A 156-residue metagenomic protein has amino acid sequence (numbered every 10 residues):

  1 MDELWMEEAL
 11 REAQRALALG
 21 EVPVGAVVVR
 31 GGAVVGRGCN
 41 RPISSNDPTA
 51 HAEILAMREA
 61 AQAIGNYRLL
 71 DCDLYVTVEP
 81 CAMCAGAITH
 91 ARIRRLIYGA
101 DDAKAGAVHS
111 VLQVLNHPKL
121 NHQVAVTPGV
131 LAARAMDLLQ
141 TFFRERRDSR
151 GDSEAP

Functional and structural regions predicted by a protein language model:
M1-A16, P80-P156: Zinc-dependent deaminase
A9, A16, A52, A56-A60: Stable alpha-helical structural segments in soluble proteins, enriched in small hydrophobic residues
G20-V24, R68-L70: Short, basic and Ser/Thr-rich N-terminal targeting/leader segments
V24-G32: Short beta-strand scaffold segments in enzyme catalytic cores
S44-I54: A short, polar/charged loop-to-alpha-helix boundary motif
R58-A91, R95: Helix-adjacent hinge/juxtasegments
